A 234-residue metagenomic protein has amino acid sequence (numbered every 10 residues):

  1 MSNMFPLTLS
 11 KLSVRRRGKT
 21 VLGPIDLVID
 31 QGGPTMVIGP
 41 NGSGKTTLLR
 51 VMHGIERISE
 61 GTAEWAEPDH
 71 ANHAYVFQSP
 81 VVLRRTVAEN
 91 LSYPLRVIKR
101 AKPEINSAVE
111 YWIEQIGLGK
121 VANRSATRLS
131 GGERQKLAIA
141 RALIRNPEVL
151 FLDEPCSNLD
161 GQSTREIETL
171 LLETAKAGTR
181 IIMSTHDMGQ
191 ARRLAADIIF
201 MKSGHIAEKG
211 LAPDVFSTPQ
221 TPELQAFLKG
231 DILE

Functional and structural regions predicted by a protein language model:
H53: Helix-to-loop junction immediately C-terminal to a conserved catalytic motif
P103-V121: Conserved ABC ATPase "signature" region
S125-L129, E133: Conserved ABC ATPase signature
L150-D153: Catalytic Walker B motif of ABC-type/P-loop ATPase nucleotide-binding domains
G161-S163: Helix N-cap at the start of a conserved alpha-helix in ABC-type nucleotide-binding domains
T185-H186: H-loop/switch region of ABC-family ATPase nucleotide-binding domains
